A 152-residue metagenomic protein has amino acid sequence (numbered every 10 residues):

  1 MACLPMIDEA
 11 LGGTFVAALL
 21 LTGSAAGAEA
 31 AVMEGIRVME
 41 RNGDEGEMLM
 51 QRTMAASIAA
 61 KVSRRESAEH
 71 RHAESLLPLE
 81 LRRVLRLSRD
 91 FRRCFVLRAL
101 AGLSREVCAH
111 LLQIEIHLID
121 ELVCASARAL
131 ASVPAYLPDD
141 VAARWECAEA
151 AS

Functional and structural regions predicted by a protein language model:
M1-V16, A26, D44-E45, R92: A short, charge-rich alpha-helical start-of-domain segment used by transcription regulators
S24, S104, I114-L118: Helix-turn-helix DNA-binding motif, specifically the short coil turn and the N-cap/start of the second
A28, C108, I119-D120: Helix-turn-helix DNA-binding helix
M33-M50: Sigma70-family region 2
E40-R41, A56-F91: Short basic alpha-helical hairpin corresponding to helix-turn-helix/winged-helix-like nucleic-acid-binding
P78-S88, H110, E115, L130-V133: Short amphipathic alpha-helical boundary/capping segments
R86-V107: Short amphipathic alpha helix immediately N-terminal
L112-S152: DNA-recognition helix of helix-turn-helix
